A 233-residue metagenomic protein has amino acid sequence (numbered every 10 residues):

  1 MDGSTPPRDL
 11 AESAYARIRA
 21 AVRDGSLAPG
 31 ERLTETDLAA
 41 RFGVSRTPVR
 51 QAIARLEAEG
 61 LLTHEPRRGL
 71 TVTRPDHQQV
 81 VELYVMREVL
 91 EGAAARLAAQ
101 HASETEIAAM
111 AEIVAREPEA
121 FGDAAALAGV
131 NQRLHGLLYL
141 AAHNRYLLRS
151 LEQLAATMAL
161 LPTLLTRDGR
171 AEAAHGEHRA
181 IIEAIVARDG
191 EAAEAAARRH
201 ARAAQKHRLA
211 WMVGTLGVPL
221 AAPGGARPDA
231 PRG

Functional and structural regions predicted by a protein language model:
M1-Q100, L209-G233: Short linear motifs at protein or domain termini
D2-G3, G30, P75, E119 (+2 more regions): Short amphipathic alpha-helical segments at helix-loop
V80-V81, A124, R167: Alpha-helical transmembrane segments of multi-pass integral membrane proteins
Q100, E104-L164, A174-A184, A192-R202 (+1 more regions): Conserved amphipathic alpha-helical segments that form helical-bundle/coiled-coil interaction surfaces
R170: Short beta-strand-centered segments that line the small-molecule binding cleft or hinge of alpha/beta clamshell
